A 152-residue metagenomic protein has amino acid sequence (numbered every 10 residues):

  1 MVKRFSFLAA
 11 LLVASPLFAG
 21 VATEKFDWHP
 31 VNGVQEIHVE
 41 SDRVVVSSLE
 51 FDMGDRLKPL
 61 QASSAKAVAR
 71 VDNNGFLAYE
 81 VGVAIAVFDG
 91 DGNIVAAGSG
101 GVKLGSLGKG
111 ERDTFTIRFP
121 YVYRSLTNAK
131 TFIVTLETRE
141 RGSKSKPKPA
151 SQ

Functional and structural regions predicted by a protein language model:
M1-R4: Positively charged n-region of N-terminal signal peptides that target proteins for export
A14-P16: N-terminal signal peptide c-region/cleavage motif recognized by signal peptidases
G20-A62, K146-Q152: Transition segment at domain starts
T23-F26, P120-Q152: Terminal connector regions
S63-A69: Structural beta-strand segments of beta-rich domains
V71-G75: Asparagine-centered strand-capping/turn motif at beta-strand->loop junctions
F76-D91: Short acidic, flexible loop segments centered on an aromatic residue
N93-K130: Short, solvent-exposed, Trp/other aromatic-anchored flexible loops in extracytoplasmic proteins
